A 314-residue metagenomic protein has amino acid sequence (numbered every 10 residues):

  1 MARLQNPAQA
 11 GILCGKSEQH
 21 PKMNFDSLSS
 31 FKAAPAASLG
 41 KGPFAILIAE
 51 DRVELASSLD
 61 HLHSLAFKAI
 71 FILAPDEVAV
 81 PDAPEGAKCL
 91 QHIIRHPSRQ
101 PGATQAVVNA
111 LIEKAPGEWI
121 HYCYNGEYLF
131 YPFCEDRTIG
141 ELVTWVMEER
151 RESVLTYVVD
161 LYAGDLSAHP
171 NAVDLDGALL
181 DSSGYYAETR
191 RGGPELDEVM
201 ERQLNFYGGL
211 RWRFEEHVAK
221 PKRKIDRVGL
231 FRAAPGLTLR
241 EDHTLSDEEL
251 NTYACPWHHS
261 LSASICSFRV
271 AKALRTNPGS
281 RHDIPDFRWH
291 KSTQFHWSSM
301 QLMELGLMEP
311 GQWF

Functional and structural regions predicted by a protein language model:
A2, N6, G11-L13: Short, low-complexity intrinsically disordered segments enriched in A/P/G/S/L with frequent Arg, especially at protein
K16-A56: N-proximal low-complexity "stem/linker" segments adjacent to membrane-targeting elements
F25-D26, F133-F314: Catalytic-site signature of metal-activated, phosphate-bearing donor transferases, centered on the GT-A/GT-A-like
D60-A69: Short, acidic, metal-binding catalytic loop of nucleotide-sugar glycosyltransferases
A69-P75: Short internal beta-strands
I72, I120-C123, S153-Y157: A structural signal for short, well-ordered beta-strand segments and their strand-loop junctions that often border
P75-C123, F130-D136: Active-site-proximal specificity loops/subdomain of glycosyltransferases
